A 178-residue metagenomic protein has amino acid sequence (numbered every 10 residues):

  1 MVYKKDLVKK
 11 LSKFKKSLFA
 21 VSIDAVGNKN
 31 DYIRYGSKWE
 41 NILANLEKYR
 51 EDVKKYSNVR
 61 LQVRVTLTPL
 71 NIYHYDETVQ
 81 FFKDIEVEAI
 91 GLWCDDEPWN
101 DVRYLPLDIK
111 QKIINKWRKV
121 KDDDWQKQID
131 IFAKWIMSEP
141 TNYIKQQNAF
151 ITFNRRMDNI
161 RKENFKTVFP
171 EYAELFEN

Functional and structural regions predicted by a protein language model:
M1-F14, I23-N45, V65-E77, W93-W99: Canonical radical SAM enzyme core domain
D6, N41-K48, H74-E77, F81 (+4 more regions): Alpha-helical elements of Rossmann-like donor-binding domains used by nucleotide-donor carbohydrate transfer enzymes
V8-K16, R50-K54, F82-K83: Acidic (Asp/Glu)-rich catalytic clusters
F19-V21, L61-V63, A89: Hydrophobic faces of well-ordered beta-strands that scaffold small-molecule active sites in alpha/beta enzyme cores
K29-Y35, Q62-T66, P98, F132-A133 (+3 more regions): Active-site rim elements
Y56-V59: Non-catalytic, charged helical/coil tracts that couple and regulate nucleotide-powered enzyme cores
P69-I72, E88-N115, I129-F132, I136-M137 (+1 more regions): Flexible glycine/acidic-rich beta-alpha junction loops that bind and position SAM and/or redox cofactors in anaerobic
R118-N178: Radical SAM enzyme core and accessory elements
